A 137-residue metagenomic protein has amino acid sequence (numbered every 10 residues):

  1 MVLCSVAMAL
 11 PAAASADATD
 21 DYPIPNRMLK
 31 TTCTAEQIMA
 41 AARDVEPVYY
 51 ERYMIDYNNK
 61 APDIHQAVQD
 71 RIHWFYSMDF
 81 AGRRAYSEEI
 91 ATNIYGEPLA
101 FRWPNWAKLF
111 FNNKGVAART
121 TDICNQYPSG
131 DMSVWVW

Functional and structural regions predicted by a protein language model:
M1-S5: Sec-dependent N-terminal signal peptides
V6-D63: Immediate post-signal-peptide N-terminus of mature secreted/exported proteins
A67-W137: Extracytosolic low-complexity repeat regions of secreted or lipid-anchored proteins
